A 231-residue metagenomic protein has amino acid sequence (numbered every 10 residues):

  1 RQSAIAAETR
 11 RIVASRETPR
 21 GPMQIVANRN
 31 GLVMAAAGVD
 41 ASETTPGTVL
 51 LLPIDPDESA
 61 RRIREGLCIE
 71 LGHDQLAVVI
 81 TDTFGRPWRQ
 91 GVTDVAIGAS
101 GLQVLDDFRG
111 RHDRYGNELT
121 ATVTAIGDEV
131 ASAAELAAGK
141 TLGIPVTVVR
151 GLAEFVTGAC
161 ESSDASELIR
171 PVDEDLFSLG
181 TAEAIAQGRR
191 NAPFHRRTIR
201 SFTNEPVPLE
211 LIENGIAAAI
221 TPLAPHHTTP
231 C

Functional and structural regions predicted by a protein language model:
R1-S42, G47, L51, Q75-N191: A structural signal for small-residue-enriched, beta-sheet-centric alpha/beta enzyme cores and oligomeric scaffold folds
Q2-V13, P56-D57, I220-H226: A broadly tuned "polar low-complexity/structure-edge" signature
L51-D74, I80: Phosphate-interacting basic helix/loop segments used at nucleotide- and nucleic-acid interfaces
P53-D57, R61, T120, T124-D128 (+3 more regions): Electropositive phosphate-/nucleotide-binding environments in soluble metabolic enzymes
R64, C68, G72, A131 (+4 more regions): Signal for well-folded cores of large energy- and translation-related assemblies
L67, L76-V78, W88, I199 (+1 more regions): A broad "ordered helical/assembly scaffold" signature
R190-C231: N-terminal amphipathic, basic helical "cap/leader" segment at the start of enzyme domains
